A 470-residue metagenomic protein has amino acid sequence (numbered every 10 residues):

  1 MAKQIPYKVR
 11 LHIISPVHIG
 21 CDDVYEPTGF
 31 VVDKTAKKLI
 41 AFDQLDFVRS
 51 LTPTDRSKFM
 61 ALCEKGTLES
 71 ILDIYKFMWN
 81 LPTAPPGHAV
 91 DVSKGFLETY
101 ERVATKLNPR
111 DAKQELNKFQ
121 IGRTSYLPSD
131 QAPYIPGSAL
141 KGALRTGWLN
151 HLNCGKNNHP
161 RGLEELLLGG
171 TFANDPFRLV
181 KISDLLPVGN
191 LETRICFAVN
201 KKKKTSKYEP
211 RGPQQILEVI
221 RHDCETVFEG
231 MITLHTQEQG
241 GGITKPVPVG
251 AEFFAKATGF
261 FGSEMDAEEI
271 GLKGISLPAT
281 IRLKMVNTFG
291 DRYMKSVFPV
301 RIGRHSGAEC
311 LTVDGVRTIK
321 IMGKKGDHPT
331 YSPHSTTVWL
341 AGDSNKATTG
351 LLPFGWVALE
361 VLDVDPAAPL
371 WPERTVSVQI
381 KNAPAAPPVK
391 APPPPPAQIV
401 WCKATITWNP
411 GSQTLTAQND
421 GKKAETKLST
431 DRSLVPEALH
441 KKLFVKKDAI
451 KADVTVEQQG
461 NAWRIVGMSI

Functional and structural regions predicted by a protein language model:
M1-I470: Basic, Gly/Ser/Thr-rich N-terminal segments that form RNA-phosphate-binding interfaces in CRISPR RAMP
